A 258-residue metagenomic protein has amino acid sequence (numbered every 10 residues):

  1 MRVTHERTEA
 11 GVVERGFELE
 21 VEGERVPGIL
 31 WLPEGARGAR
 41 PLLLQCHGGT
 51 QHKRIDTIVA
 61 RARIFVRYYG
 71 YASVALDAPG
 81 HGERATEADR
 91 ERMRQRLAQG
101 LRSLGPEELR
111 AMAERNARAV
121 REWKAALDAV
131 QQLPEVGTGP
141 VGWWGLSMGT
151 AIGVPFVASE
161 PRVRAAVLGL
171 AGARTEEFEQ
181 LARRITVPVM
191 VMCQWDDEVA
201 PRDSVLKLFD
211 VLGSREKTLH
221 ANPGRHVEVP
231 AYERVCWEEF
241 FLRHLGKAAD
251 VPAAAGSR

Functional and structural regions predicted by a protein language model:
M1-G38: N-terminal cap/lid segment of alpha/beta-hydrolase-fold proteins
L43, G48-Q132: Serine-hydrolase catalytic machinery in alpha/beta-hydrolase-like enzymes
G49, A78, V167-T175, G224: Active-site nucleophile loop of the alpha/beta-hydrolase fold
I58-V59, P155-F156, V187, P201-D210: Short alpha-helix in the alpha/beta-hydrolase fold that links the catalytic acid
R121-R184: Primarily recognizes the serine-hydrolase "nucleophile elbow" in alpha/beta-hydrolase and SGNH/GDSL folds
I185, V191-C193, D197: Short beta-strand/loop motif that positions the catalytic acidic residue of the alpha/beta-hydrolase fold
W195-A200, V227-E228: Acidic catalytic loop of the alpha/beta-hydrolase fold
S214-R258: C-terminal catalytic histidine-bearing segment of alpha/beta-hydrolase fold enzymes
